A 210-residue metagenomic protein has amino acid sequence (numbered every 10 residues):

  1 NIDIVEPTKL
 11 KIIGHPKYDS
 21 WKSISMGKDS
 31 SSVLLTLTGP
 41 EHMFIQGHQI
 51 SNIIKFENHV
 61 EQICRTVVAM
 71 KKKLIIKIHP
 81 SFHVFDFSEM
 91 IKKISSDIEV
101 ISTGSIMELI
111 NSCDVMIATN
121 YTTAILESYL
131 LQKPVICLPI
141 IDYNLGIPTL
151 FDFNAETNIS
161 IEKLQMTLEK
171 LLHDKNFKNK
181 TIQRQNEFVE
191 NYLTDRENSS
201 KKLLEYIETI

Functional and structural regions predicted by a protein language model:
I4-P7, I12, S88-S95, T123-D195: Catalytic binding pocket for nucleotide-activated donors in carbohydrate/polymer assembly enzymes
P7, S30, K71, S112-D114: Short, well-ordered alpha-helix to beta-strand connector turns
L10, L74, I98-V100: Generic structural signal for residues in well-ordered beta-strands
H15-Y18, T103-I106, I140-N144: Short, acidic/turn-prone active-site loops that include or flank metal/cofactor- and phosphate-binding residues
P16-M90: Conserved catalytic-core segment of nucleotide-activated headgroup transferases in glycan assembly
Q62, K163-K170, K202, Y206: Alpha-helical elements of Rossmann-like donor-binding domains used by nucleotide-donor carbohydrate transfer enzymes
P80-I125, L130-L131: Donor nucleotide-activated moiety binding/catalytic core segment of transferases that use nucleotide-activated donors
L193-I210: C-terminal alpha-helical cap of glycosyltransferases
